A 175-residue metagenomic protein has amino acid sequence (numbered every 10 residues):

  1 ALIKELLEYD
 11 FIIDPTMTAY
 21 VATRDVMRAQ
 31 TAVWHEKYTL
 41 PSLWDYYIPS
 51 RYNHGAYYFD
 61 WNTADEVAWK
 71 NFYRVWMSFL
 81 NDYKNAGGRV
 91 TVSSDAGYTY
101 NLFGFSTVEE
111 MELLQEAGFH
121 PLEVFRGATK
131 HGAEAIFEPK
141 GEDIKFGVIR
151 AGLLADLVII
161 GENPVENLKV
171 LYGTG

Functional and structural regions predicted by a protein language model:
A1-A117: Active-site neighborhoods of metal-dependent hydrolases
I13, D95, L114, V124 (+3 more regions): Divalent metal-coordination and catalytic microenvironments
V75-W76, K145, P164: Amphipathic coiled-coil/heptad-repeat helices and related helical stalk/stem segments that mediate oligomerization
L102-S106, G147, K169-V170: Short glycine-biased active-site loop of nucleotidyltransferases that positions the nucleotide triphosphate and helps
T129: A conserved catalytic-loop motif detector
P139-K145: Short alpha-helix capping/helix-loop boundary micro-motifs
A151-G175: C-terminal cap of metal-dependent C-N hydrolases
